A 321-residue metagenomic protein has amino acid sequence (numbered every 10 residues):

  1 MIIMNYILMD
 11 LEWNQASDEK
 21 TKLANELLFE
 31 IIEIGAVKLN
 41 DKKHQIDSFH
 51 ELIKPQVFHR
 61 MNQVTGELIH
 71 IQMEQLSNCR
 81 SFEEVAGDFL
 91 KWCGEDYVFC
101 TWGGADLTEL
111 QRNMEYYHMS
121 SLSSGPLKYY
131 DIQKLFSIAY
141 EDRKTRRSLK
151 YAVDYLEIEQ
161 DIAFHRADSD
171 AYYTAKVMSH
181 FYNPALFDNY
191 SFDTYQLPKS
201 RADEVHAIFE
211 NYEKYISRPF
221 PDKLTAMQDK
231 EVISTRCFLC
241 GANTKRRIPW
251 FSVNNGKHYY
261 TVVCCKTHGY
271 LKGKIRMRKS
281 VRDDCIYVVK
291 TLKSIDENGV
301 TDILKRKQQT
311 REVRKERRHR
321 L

Functional and structural regions predicted by a protein language model:
I2-T108, Y270-K315: Conserved non-catalytic scaffold segment of RNase H-like nuclease domains
E19-L23, L149-K150, P219-P221: Short secondary-structure boundary micro-motifs
E26, D41, R143, M227-K230 (+1 more regions): Generic marker of residues within folded, mature protein domains
L27-I34, K38-I69, C93-S217, R282-V288: Metal-dependent phosphoesterase core characteristic of DEDDh/y 3'-5' exonuclease domains
V85, Y172, G256: Short Asp/Glu-rich motifs
H180-L321: Acidic two-metal-ion nuclease catalytic site recognized across multiple nuclease folds, prominently DnaQ/RNase D-T
